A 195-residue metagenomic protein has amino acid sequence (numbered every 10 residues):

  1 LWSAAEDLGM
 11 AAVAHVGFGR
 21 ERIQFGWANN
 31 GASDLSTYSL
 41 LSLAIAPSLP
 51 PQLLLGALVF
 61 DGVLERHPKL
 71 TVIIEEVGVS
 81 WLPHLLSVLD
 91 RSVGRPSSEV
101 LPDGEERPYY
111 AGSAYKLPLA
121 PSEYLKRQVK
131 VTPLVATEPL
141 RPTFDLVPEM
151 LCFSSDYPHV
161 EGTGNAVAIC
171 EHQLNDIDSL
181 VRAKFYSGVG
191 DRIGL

Functional and structural regions predicted by a protein language model:
L1-E123, E138-E149: Histidine/acidic residue-rich metal-binding segments in metalloenzymes
T37-L40, S97-L101, S154-P158, D176-L180: Glycine-rich loops and low-complexity Gly/Arg-rich segments that provide flexible linkers or classic glycine-based
D61-G62, L70, S80-W81, P108-A111 (+4 more regions): Mid-to-C-terminal alpha-helical segments outside catalytic/metal-binding sites
L125-R127: A short, polar/charged loop/turn motif at coil->beta-strand junctions and beta-hairpin connectors
